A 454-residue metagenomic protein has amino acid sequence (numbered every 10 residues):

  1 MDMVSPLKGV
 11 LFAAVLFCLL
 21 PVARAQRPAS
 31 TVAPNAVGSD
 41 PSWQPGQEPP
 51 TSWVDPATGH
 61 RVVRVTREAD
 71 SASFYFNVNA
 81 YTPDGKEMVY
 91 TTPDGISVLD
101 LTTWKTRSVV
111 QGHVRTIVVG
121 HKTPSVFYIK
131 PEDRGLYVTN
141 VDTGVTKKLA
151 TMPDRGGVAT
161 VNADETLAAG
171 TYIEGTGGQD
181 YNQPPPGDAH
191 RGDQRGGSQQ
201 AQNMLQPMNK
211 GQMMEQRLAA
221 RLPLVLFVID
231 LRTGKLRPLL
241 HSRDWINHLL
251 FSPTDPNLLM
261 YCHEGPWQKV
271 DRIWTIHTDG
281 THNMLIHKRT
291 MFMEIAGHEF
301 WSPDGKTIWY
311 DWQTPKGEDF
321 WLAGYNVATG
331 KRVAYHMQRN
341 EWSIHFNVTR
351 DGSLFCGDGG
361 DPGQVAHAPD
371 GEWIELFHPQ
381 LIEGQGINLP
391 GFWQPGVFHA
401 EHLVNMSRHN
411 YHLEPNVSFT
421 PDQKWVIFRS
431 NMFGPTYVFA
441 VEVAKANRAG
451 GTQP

Functional and structural regions predicted by a protein language model:
T31-V63, E215-F227, G386-Q394: Blade/loop signatures of beta-propeller domains
V32-Q44, G170-R221, C262-V270, Q313-K316 (+2 more regions): Short, conserved, GDST-rich strand-edge loop motifs in beta-rich repeat architectures
W53-S73, G396-M406: A short helix->beta-strand "capping" segment at the edge of beta-propeller domains
S71-V89, Q111-I129, L136, P153-T171 (+4 more regions): Conserved beta-propeller blade repeats
D100-W104, N140-G144, D230-G234, H277-T281 (+3 more regions): Short loop/turn segments that connect beta-strands within beta-propeller blades
H113-T116, G120-V225, G234-H241: Asp-box/WD-like beta-propeller blade repeats and closely related beta-sheet repeat scaffolds
D311, P315-W321, H336-F398: Loop/turn-rich, solvent-exposed surfaces of beta-rich toroidal or solenoidal domains
L413-P454: Blade-level signature of beta-propeller repeat domains, shared across WD40, Kelch, NHL, RCC1 and BNR/Asp-box propellers
